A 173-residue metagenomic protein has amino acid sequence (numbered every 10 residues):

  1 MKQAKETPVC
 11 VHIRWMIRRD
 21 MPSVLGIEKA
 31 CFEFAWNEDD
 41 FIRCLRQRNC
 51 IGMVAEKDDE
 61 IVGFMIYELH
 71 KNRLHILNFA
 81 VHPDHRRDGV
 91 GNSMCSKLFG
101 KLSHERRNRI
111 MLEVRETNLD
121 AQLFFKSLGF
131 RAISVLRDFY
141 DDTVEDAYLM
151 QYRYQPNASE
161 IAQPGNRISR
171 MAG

Functional and structural regions predicted by a protein language model:
E6-P8, H12-D84, C95-K97, K101 (+4 more regions): Acetyl-CoA-dependent GNAT
I17, D59, G63, G89-G91 (+2 more regions): Conserved phosphate-binding and hydrolysis motifs of nucleotide-dependent enzymes
I76, I110-V114: Conserved hydrophobic beta-strand within the GNAT/NAT acetyltransferase core sheet that lines the active-site cleft
H82-D88, E116-T117: Active-site acidic-Proline motif in GNAT/NAT acetyltransferases
R87-G100, L123-S127: Conserved acetyl-CoA-binding loop-helix of GNAT-fold acetyltransferases
D88, E105-N108: Short coil/turn segments at alpha/beta junctions that flank glycine-rich nucleotide-binding fingerprints
C95, N118-A121, D138-T143: Short glycine/proline-centered loop/turn elements that form peptide/ligand docking sites
E113, K126, R131-Y148: Conserved catalytic-core motifs of GNAT/GCN5-like acyltransferases
